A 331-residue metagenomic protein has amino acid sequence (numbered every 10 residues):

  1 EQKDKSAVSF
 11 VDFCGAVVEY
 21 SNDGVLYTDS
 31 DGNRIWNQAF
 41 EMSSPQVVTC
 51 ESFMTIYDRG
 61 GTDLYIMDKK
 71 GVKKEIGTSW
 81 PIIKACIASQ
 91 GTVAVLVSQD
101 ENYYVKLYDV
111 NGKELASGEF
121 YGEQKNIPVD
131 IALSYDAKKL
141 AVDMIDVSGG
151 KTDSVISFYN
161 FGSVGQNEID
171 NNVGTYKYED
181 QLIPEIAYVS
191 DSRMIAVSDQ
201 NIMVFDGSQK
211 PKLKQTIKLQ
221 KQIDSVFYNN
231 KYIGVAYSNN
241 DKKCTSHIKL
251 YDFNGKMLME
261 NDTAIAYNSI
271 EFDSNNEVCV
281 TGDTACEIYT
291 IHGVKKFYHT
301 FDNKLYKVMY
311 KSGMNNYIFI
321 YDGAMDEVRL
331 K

Functional and structural regions predicted by a protein language model:
E1-K3, G32-A39, K70-G77, E114-Y121 (+4 more regions): A short beta-strand motif characteristic of beta-propeller blades
K3-D12, F40-S52, W80-S89, Q124-L133 (+5 more regions): Repeated scaffold domains used in trafficking and secretory/extracellular systems, primarily beta-propellers
A16-V17, M54, T92-A94, A137-L140 (+4 more regions): Hydrophobic beta-strand positions that form the internal "hydrophobic ladder" of WD40/Gbeta-like beta-propeller blades
Y20, Y57, V95-S98, V142-D143 (+4 more regions): Residue-level marker for isolated small/hydroxyl-bearing positions within beta-strands of beta-sheet-rich domains
G24-L26, T62-I66, E101-L107, S148-N160 (+4 more regions): Structural motif
D29-D31, D68-G71, Y108-K113, F161-V164 (+4 more regions): Short loop/turn segments that connect beta-strands within beta-propeller blades
R34-D143, G150: Non-cytosolic head/periplasmic domains of membrane-anchored proteins
G118-Y121, K125-K249: Acidic, serine/threonine- and glycine-rich low-complexity intrinsically disordered segments that serve as flexible
